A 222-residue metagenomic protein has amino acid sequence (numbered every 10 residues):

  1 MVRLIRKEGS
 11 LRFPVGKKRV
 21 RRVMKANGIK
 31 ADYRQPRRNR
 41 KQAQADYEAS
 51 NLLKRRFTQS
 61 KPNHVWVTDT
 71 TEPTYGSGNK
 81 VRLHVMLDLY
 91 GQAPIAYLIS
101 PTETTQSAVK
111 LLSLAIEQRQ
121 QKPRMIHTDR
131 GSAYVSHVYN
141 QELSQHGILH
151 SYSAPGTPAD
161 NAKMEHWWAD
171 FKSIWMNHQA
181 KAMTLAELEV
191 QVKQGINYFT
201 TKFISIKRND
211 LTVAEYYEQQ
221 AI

Functional and structural regions predicted by a protein language model:
M1, V20, M24, L53 (+12 more regions): Mobile genetic element proteins and their domesticated derivatives, centered on retroelements and DNA transposons
M1-P62, T157, D210-A221: Basic, flexible linker segments flanking DNA-binding modules in nucleic acid-interacting mobile-element proteins
A31, L149-H150: Hydrophobic beta-strand scaffold residues
Q42-Q44, T128-R130, S136-N140, H150-S173 (+2 more regions): RNase H-like two-metal-ion nuclease catalytic core shared by retroviral integrases and related mobile-element nucleases
R55, Q59-I95, P101-E103: An active-site-proximal beta-strand-loop segment
N79, Y97-Q121: Active-site beta-loop-alpha junctions of metal-dependent nucleic acid enzymes, especially the RNase H-like/DDE
A93-Y97, H150-S153, M176-H178: Short small-residue beta-strand/loop micro-motif enriched in glycine and branched aliphatics
S144-I148, D170-I222: C-terminal domain-tail junction helix/linker
